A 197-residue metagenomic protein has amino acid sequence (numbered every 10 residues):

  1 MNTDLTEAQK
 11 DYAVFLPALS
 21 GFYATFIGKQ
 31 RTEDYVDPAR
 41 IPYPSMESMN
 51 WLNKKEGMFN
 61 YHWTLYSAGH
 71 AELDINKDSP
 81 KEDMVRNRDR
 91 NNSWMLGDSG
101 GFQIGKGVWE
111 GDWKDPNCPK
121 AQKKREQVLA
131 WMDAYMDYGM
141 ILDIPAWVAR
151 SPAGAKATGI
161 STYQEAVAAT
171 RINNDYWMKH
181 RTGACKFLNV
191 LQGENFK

Functional and structural regions predicted by a protein language model:
M1-H180: Non-catalytic, usually N-terminal nucleic-acid engagement modules in DNA/RNA processing proteins
N2, T182-K197: Glycine-rich phosphate/ribose-binding loops and adjacent secondary-structure elements that form binding surfaces
